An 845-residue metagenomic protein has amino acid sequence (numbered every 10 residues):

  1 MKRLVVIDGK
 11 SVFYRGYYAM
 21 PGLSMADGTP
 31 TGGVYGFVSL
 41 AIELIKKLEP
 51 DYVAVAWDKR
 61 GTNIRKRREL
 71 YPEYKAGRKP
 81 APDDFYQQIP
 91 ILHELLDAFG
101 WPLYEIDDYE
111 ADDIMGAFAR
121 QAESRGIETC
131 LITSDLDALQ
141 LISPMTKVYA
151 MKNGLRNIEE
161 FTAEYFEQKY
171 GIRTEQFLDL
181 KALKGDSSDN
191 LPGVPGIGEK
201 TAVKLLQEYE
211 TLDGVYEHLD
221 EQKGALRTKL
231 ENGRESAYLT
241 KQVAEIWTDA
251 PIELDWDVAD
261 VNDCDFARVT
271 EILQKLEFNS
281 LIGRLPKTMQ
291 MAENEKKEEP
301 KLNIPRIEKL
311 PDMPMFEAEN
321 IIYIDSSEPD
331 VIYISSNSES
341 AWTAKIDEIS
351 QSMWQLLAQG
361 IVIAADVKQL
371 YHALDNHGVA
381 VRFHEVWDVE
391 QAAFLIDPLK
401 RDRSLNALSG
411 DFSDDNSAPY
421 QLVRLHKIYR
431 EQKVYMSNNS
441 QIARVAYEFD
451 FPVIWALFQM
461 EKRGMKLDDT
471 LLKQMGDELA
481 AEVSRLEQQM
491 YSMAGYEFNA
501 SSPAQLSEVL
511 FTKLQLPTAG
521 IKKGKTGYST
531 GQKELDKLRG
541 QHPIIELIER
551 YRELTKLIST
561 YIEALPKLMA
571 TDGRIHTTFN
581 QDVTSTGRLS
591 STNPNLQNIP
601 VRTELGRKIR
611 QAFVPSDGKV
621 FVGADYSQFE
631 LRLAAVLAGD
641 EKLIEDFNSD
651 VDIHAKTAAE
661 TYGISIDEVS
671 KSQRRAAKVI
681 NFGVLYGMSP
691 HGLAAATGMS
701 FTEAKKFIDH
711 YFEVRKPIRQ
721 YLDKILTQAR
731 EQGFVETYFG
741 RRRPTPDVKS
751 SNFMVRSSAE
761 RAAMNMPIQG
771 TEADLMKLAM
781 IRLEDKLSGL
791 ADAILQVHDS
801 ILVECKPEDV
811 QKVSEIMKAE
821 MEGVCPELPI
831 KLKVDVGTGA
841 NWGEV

Functional and structural regions predicted by a protein language model:
M1-I132, L136-T162, S236-L239, E245-E253 (+1 more regions): Noncatalytic, basic helical substrate-engagement surface that gates or grips nucleic-acid strands
L4-V5, G9, R15-A54, R68 (+4 more regions): Conserved RNase H-like, two-metal-ion catalytic cores of nucleic-acid enzymes
D51-A54, P72, F99-P102, S124 (+9 more regions): Non-catalytic nucleic-acid-binding/docking modules located in mid-to-C-terminal regions of nucleic-acid enzymes
C130-I132, A138-T174, S352-M436, A443 (+1 more regions): Charged catalytic and DNA/RNA-contacting regions of genome-maintenance and nucleic-acid-processing enzymes
G233-E348, I361, A418-V601, V614 (+7 more regions): Conserved "right-hand" nucleotidyltransferase catalytic core of DNA-directed polymerases
S335-S338, A393-D415, P419, Q581-S665: Function-dense linear segments that define catalytic or interfacial modules in macromolecule-processing proteins
K462, H576-T577, Q581-T584, A659-G789 (+2 more regions): Conserved catalytic core of nucleic-acid polymerases
S484-Q488, S492-I545, E713-R761, N765 (+1 more regions): C-terminal polymerase-core module
